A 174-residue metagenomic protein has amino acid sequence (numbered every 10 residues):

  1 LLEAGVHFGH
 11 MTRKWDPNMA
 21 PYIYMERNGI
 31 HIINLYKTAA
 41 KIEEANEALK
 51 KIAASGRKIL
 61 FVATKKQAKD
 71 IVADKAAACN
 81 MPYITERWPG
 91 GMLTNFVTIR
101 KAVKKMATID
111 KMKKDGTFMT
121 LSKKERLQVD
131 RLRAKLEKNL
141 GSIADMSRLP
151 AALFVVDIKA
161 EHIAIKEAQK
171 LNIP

Functional and structural regions predicted by a protein language model:
L1, L136-P174: Positively charged, low-complexity, intrinsically disordered RNA-binding extensions
L1-K58, T64-M112, K123-R126, M146: N-terminal cationic and glycine-rich segments that engage phosphates or anionic surfaces
A63, T85, F154-I158: Flexible glycine-/small-residue-rich
D110-A152: Active-site rim loops that border cofactor/substrate pockets in soluble metabolic enzymes
